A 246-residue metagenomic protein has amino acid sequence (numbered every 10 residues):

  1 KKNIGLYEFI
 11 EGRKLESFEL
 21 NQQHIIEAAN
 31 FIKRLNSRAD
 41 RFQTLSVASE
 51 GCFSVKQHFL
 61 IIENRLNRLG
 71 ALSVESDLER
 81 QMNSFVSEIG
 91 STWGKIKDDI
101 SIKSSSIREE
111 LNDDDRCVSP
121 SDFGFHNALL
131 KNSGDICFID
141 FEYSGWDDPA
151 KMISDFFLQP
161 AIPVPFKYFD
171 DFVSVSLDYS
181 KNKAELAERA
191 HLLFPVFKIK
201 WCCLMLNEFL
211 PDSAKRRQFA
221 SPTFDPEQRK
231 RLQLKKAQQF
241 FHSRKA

Functional and structural regions predicted by a protein language model:
K1-A71: ATP-binding pocket architecture of kinase catalytic cores
N3, D98-I153: Active-site acidic catalytic loop and adjacent metal/ATP-binding pocket of ATP-dependent phosphoryl transfer enzymes
G12, I136, S144-W146, Q159-I162: Activation segment
S37-V47, E75, I107-E110, N182-L186 (+1 more regions): Surface-exposed helix-capping loop/turn segments at secondary-structure junctions
A48-R108, L234, Q238-H242: Active-site catalytic-loop/activation-segment of kinase and kinase-like phosphoryl-transfer enzymes
D77-R80, C203-A246: ATP/Mg2+ or Mg2+-diphosphate-binding catalytic cores that bind nucleotide phosphates or diphosphates via glycine-rich
P149-K183, P195-R216: Active-site activation/catalytic loop segments of kinase-like enzymes and analogous catalytic loops in related
